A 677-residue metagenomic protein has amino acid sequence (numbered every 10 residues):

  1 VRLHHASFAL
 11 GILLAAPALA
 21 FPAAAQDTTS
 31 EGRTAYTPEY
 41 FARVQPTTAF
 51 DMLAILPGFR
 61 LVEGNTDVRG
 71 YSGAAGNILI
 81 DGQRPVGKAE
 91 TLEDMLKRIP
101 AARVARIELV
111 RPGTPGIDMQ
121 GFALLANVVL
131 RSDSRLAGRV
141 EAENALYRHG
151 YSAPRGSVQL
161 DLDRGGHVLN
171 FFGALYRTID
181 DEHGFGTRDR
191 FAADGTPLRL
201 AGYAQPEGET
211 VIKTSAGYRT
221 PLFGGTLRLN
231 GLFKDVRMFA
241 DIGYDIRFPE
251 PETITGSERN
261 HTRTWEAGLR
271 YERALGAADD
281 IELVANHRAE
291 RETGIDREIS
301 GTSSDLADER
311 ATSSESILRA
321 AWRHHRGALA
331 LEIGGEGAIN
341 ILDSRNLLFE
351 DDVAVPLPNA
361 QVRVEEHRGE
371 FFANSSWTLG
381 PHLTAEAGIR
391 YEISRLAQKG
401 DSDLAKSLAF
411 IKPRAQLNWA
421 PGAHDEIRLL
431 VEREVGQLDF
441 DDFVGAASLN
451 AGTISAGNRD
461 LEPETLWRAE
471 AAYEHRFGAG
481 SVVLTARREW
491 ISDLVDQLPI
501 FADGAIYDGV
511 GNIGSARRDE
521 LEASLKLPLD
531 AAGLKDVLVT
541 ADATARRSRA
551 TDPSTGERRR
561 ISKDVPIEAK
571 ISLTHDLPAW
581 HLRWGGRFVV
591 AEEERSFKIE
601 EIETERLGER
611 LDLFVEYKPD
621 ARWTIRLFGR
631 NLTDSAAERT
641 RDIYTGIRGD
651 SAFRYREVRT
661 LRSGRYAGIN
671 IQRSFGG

Functional and structural regions predicted by a protein language model:
D27, T34-A35, F50-G87, P112-G113 (+1 more regions): Extracytoplasmic beta-strand/coil segments of soluble accessory domains associated with Gram-negative outer-membrane
A49-M52, D67, D94-M95, Q120-A142 (+1 more regions): N-terminal periplasmic accessory domains that precede and gate Gram-negative outer-membrane beta-barrel machines
R84-R111, V158, A216: Short acidic/polar hinge/loop motifs at secondary-structure boundaries that mediate gating or recognition
I99-A137, S674-G676: A beta-strand signature from Gram-negative outer-membrane beta-barrel systems, especially the internal plug domain
K213-V236, E258-L404, A420, E520-L525 (+1 more regions): Face-selective signature of the C-terminal outer-membrane beta-barrel domain
N286, I339-D343, A420, E426-E432 (+3 more regions): Membrane-embedded beta-barrel scaffold of Gram-negative outer-membrane proteins
R487-W490, G511-R595: Gram-negative outer-membrane beta-barrel transporters
Y617-G677: C-terminal beta-signal and adjacent terminal beta-strands/loops of Gram-negative outer-membrane beta-barrel proteins
